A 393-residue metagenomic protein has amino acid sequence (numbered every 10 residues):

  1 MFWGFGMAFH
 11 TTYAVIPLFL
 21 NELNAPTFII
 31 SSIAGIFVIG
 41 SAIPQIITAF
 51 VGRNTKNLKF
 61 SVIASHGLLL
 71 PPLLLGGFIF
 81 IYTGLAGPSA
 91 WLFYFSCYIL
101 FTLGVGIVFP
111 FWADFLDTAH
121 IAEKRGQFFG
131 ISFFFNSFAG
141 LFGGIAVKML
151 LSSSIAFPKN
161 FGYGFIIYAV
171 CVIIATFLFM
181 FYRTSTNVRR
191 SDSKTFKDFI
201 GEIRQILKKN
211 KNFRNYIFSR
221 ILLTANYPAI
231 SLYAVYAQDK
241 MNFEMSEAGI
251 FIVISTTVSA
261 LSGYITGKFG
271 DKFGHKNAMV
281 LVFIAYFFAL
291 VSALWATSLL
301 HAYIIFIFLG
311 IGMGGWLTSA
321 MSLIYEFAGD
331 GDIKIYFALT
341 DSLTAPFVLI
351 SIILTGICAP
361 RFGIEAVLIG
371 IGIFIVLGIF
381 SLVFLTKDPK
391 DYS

Functional and structural regions predicted by a protein language model:
M1-I43, G52, V62, N212-F251: Helix-loop boundary and gating motifs at the non-cytosolic
L18-E22, A49-N54, G77-L85, G140-N160 (+2 more regions): Transmembrane alpha-helix termini and helix-breaking/packing motifs in multi-pass membrane transporters
T27-F28, A122-I131, M245-S246, D330-T340: Loop-to-transmembrane helix entry/capping segments in MFS-fold secondary transporters and related SLC/MFSD carriers
P44-F60, L151, S262-G274, A359-P360: Helix-to-loop junctions at the C-terminal end of transmembrane segments in multipass secondary transporters
F60-G76, N277-S292, I369-G372: Structural signature of the two symmetry-related core transmembrane helices
I107-H120, G315-G329: Intracellular juxtamembrane helix-capping segments at the cytosolic ends of symmetry-related transmembrane helices
T176-S193, V383-S393: Helix-loop junctions on the cytosolic side of multi-pass membrane transporters, especially the intracellular loop
S185-F218: Juxtamembrane intracellular "pre-TM" segments in multi-pass secondary transporters
